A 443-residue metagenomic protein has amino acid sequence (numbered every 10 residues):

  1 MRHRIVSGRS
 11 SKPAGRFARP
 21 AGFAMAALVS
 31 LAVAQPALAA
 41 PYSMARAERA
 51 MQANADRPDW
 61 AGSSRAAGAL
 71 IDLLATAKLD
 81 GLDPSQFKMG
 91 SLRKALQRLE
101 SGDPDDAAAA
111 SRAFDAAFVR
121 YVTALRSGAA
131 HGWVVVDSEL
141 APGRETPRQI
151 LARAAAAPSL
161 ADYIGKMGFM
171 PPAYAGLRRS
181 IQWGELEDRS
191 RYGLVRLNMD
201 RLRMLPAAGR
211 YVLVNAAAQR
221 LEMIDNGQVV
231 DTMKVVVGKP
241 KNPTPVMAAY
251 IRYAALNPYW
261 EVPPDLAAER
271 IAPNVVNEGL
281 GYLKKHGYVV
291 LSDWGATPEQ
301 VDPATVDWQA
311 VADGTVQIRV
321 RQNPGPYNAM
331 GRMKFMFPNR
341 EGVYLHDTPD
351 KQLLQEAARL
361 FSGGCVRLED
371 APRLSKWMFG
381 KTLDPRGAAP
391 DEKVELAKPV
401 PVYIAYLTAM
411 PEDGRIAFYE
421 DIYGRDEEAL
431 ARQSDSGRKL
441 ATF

Functional and structural regions predicted by a protein language model:
M1-R16: N-terminal secretory signal peptides that target proteins for export/translocation
R2-I5, P36, A108: N-terminal secretion targeting segments of exported proteins
I5-R9, L28, P41: Intrinsically disordered, low-complexity segments
A18-P20: Short, low-complexity intrinsically disordered segments enriched in A/P/G/S/L with frequent Arg, especially at protein
G22-A32: Bacterial N-terminal signal peptides
A32-A40: Signal peptide processing junction and immediate N-terminal pro/mature segment of secreted/exported proteins
A39-D137: Cationic-aromatic interfacial patches
P41-S43, A116-R120, E139, E145-T146 (+1 more regions): Well-ordered beta-sheet/strand-loop patches within structured domains
